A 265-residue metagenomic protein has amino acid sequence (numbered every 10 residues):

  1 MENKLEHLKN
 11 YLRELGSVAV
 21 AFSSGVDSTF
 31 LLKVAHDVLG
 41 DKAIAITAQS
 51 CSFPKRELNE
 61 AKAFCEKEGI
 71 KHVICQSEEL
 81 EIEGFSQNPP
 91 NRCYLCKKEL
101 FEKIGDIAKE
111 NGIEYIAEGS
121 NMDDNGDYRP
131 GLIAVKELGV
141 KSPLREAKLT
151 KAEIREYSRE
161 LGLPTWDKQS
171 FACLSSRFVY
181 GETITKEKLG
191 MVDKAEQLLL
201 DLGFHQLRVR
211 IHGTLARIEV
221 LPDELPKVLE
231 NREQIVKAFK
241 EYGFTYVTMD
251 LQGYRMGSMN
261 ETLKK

Functional and structural regions predicted by a protein language model:
M1-E160, D201, A216, Q234-F244 (+2 more regions): ATP-dependent adenylation/nucleotidyltransferase module used to activate substrates
I44, I211-P222: Short, aliphatic-rich beta-strand segments
I116, R145-K151, R155-L199, Q206-L207: Mid-to-C-terminal catalytic subdomains of enzymes that bind/position adenosyl phosphate moieties or nucleic-acid
H205-H212, D250: C-terminal boundary motif of the adenylate-forming
P222-E224, F239: Rossmann-like AdoMet/SAM-dependent catalytic core
E224-N231: Short, conserved charged micro-motifs
D250-G257: A short, acidic, flexible beta-alpha connecting loop/helix-capping segment that sits on the rim of active
G257-K265: Short, low-order "capping/linker" segments at domain edges
